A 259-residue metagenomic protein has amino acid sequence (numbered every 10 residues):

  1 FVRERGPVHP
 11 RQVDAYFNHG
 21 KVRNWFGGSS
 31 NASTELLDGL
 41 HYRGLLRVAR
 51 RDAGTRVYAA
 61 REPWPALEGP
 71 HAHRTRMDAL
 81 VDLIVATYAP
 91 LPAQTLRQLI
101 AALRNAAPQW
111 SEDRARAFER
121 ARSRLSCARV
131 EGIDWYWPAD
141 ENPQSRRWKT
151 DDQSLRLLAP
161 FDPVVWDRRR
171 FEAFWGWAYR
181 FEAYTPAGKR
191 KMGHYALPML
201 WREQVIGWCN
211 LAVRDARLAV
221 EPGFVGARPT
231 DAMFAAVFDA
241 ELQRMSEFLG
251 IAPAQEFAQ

Functional and structural regions predicted by a protein language model:
F1-Q259: Long, charged, low-complexity, helical-prone intrinsically disordered regions
